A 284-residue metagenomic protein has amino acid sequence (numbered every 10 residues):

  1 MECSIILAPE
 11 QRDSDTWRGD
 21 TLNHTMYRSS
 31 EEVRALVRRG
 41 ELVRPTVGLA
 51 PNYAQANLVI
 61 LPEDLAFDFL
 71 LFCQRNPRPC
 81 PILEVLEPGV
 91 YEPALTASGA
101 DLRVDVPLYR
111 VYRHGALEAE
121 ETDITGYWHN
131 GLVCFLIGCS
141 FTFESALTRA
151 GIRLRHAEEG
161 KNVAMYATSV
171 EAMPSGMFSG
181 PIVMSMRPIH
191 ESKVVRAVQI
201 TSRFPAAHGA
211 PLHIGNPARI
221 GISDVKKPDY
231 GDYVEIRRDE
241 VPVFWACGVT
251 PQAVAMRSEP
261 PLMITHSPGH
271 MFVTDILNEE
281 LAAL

Functional and structural regions predicted by a protein language model:
Q11, E144-T148, Q199-S202: A broadly conserved amphipathic alpha-helix scaffold signal in soluble, globular proteins
D13-D15: Intrinsic-disorder-associated, low-complexity terminal segments enriched in Asp/Asn/His/Tyr and depleted of Lys/Arg
N23-I137, I182-A253, R257-L284: Metallocofactor- and cofactor-centric catalytic cores in central/energy metabolism, strongly enriched
E120-G176: Aromatic- and glycine-enriched beta-alpha-beta binding-site module
